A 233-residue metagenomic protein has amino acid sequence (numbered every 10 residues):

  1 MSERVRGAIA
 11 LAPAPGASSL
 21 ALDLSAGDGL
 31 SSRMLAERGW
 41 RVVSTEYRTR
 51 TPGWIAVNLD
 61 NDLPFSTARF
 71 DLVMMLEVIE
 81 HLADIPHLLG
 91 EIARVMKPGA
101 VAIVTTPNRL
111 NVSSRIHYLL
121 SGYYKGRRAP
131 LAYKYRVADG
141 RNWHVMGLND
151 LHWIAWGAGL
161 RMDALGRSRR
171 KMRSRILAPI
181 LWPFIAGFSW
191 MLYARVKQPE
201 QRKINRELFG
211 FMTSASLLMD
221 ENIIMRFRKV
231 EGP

Functional and structural regions predicted by a protein language model:
E3, L30, M34, A83-E91 (+2 more regions): S-adenosyl-L-methionine-dependent methyltransferase catalytic module, highlighting the catalytic core
G7-Y118, I224-K229: Conserved SAM-binding loop
E231-P233: Non-catalytic N-terminal targeting/anchoring module and adjacent flexible stem/linker that precedes the structured
